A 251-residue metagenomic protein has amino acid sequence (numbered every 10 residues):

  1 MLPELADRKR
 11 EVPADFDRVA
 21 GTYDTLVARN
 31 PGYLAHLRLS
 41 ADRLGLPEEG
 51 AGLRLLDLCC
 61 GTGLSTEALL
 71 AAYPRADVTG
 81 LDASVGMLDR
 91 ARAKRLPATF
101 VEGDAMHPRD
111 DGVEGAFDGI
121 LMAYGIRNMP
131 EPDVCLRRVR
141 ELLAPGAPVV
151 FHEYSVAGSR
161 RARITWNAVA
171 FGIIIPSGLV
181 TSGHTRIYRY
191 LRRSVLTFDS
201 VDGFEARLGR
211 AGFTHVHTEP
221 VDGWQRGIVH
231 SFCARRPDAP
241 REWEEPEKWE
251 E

Functional and structural regions predicted by a protein language model:
M1-E48, L64-A68, R189: Conserved class I S-adenosyl-L-methionine
R54-R109: Class I SAM-dependent methyltransferase SAM/SAH-binding core
M106-I120: A short acidic, Gly/Pro-enriched loop at the edge of an enzyme's catalytic core that lines a small-molecule cofactor
D118-P132: A short SAM/SAH-binding and catalytic strip from SAM-dependent methyltransferases
D133-P148: A short glycine-rich, Lys/Arg-flanked "PGG" loop and its adjoining helix->strand segment in the class I
V156-G209, P220: C-terminal alpha-helical "lid/dimerization" subdomain adjacent to the S-adenosyl-L-methionine
A211-T214, P220-E251: Core SAM-dependent methyltransferase catalytic element
